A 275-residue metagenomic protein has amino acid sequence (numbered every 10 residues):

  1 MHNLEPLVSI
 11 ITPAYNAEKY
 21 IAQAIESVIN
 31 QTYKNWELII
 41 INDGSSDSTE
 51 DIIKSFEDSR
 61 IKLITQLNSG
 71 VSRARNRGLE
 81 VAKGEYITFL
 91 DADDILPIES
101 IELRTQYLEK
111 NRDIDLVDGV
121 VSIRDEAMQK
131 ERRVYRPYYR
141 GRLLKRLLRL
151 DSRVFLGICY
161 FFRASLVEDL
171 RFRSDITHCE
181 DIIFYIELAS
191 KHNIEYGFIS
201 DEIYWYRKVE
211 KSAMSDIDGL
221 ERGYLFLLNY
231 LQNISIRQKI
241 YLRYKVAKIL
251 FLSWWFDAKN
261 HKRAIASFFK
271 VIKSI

Functional and structural regions predicted by a protein language model:
M1-I29: N-proximal low-complexity "stem/linker" segments adjacent to membrane-targeting elements
S27, K34, N42-D51, S69 (+1 more regions): A conserved acidic beta->alpha catalytic loop
S48, D94-Y107: Acidic donor-binding/catalytic loop of UDP-sugar-dependent glycosyltransferases, especially processive GT2
Q66-A82, L103: Glycine-rich, basic loop-to-helix element that forms the pyrophosphate-binding segment of sugar-nucleotide handling
V71, I101-L166, I217, S235-I236: Flexible acidic/His/Gly-enriched loops in nucleotide-sugar-dependent glycosyltransferase catalytic domains
I87: Short aromatic/hydrophobic "clamp" motif used to bind/position activated sugar donors
Y138-G219: Conserved nucleotide-sugar donor-binding catalytic segment
H192-N193, E202-E210, M214-I240, S267-S274: Catalytic core of nucleotide-sugar-dependent glycosyltransferases
